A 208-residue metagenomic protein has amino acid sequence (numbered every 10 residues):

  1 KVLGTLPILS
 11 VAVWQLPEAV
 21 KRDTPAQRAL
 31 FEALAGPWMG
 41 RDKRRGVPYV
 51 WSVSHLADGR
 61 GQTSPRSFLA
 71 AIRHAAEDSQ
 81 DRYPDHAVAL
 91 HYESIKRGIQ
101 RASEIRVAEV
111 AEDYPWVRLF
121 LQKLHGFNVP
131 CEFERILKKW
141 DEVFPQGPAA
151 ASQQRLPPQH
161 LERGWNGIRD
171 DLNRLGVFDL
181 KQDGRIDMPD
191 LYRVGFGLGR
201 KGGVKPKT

Functional and structural regions predicted by a protein language model:
K1-R45: The catalytic "switch" region of P-loop NTPases
I8, K21-R22, D81, V129-F133 (+1 more regions): Intrinsically disordered or highly flexible coil/loop and linker segments, enriched in small and charged/polar residues
S10, W14, A70-R73, D170: A broad, structural surface signal
R45-L161: Winged-helix-like regulatory helical subdomains adjacent to P-loop NTPase cores
E162-N166: Well-ordered, non-membrane alpha-helical segments in soluble/globular domains
G167-G184: A short, conserved structural fragment
D187: Sequence-specific DNA-binding recognition helix
D190-T208: Short, amphipathic alpha-helical interaction segments positioned at domain boundaries
